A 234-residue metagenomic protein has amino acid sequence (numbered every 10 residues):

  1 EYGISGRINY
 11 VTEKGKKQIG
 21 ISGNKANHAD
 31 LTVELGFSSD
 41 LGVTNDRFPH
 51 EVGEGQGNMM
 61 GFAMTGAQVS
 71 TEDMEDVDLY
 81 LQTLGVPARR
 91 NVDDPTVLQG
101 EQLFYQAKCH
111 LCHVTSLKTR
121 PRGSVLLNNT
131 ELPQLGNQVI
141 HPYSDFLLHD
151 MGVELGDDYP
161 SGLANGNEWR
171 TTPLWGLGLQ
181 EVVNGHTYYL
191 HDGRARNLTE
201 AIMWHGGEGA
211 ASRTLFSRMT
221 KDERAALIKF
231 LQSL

Functional and structural regions predicted by a protein language model:
E1-L234: Periplasmic c-type cytochrome electron-transfer domains
